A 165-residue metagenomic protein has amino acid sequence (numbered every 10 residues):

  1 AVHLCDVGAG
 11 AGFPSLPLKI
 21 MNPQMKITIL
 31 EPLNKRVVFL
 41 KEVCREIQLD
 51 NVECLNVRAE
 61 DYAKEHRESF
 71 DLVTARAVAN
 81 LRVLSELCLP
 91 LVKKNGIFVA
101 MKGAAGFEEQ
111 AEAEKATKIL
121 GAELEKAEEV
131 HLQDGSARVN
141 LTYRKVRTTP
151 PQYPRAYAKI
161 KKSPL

Functional and structural regions predicted by a protein language model:
A1-A79, S85-E86: Conserved SAM/SAH cofactor-binding pocket of Class I
L18, K102, Y143: Residue-level signal for inorganic ion chemistry
N22, V92-K94: Helix-to-beta-strand junctions that scaffold the AdoMet/dcAdoMet cofactor pocket in Class I SAM-dependent enzymes
R36-V38, G106, Q110: Short alpha-helix immediately C-terminal to the canonical SAM-binding loop
E60, G103-F107, H131: Short "lid" loop at the C-terminus of a central beta-strand within the Rossmann-like core of SAM-dependent
A77-V78, G103, R147: Short glycine-/small-residue-rich Rossmann-like dinucleotide-binding loops
N95-A105: Conserved beta-strand signature within the Rossmann-like core of class I S-adenosyl-L-methionine
A111-L165: SAM/dcSAM-binding transferase cores
